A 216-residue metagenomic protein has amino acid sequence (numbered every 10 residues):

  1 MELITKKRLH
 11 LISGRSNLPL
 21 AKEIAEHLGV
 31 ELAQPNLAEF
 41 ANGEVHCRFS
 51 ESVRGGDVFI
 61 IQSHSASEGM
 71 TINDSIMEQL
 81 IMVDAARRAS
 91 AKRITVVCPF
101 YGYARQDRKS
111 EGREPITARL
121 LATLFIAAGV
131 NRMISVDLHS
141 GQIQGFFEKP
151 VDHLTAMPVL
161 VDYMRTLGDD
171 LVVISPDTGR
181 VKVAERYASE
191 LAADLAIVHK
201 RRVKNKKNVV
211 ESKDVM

Functional and structural regions predicted by a protein language model:
M1-M216: PRPP-associated nucleotide enzymes
